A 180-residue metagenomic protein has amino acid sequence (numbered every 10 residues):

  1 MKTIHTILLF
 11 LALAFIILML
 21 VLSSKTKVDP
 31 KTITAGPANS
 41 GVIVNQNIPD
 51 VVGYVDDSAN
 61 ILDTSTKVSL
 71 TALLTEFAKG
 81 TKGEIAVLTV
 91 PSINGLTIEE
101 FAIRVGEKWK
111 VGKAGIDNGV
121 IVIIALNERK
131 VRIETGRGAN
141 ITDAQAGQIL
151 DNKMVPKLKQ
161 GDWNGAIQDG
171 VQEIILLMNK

Functional and structural regions predicted by a protein language model:
M1-K180: A structural boundary signal for the start of the first folded domain, especially the loop/turn and N-capping region
